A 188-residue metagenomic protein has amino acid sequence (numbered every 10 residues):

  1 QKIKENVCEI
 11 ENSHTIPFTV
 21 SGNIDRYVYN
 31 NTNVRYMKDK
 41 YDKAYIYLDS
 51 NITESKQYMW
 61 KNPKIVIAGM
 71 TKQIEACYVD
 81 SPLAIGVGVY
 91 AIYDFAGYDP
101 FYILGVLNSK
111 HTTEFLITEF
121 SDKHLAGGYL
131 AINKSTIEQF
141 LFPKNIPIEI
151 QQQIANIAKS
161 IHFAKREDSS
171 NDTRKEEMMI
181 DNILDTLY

Functional and structural regions predicted by a protein language model:
Q1, G22, F142-Y188: Non-catalytic DNA-recognition/assembly elements of restriction-modification systems
Q1-I150: Polybasic, glycine- and aromatic-enriched phosphate-binding surface used to engage nucleic acids
